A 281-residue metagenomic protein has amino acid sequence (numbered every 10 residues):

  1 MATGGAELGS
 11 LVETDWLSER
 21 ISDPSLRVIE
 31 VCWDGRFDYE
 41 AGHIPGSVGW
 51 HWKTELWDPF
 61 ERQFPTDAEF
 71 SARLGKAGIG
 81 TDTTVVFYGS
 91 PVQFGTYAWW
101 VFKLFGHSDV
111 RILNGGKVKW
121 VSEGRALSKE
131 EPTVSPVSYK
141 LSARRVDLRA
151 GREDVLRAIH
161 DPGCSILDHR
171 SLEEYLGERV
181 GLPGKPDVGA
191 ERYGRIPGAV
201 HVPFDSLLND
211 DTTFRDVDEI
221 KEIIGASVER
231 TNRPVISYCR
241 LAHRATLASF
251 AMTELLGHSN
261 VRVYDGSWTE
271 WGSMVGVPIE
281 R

Functional and structural regions predicted by a protein language model:
M1-R281: Cytosolic catalytic domains that perform sulfur/thiol-centered chemistry
